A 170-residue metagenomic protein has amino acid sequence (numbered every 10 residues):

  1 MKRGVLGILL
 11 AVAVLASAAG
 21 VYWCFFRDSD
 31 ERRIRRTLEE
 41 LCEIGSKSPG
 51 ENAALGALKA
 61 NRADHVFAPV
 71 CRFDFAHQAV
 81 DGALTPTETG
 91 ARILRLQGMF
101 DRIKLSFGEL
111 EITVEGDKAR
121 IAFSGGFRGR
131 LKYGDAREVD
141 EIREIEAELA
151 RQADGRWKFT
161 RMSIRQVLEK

Functional and structural regions predicted by a protein language model:
M1-A13: N-terminal Sec-pathway targeting helices
L10-N61, H65: Short, low-complexity N-terminal intrinsically disordered segments enriched in polar/charged residues
W23, R27, G116-A122, D135-K170: Short beta-strand edge/turn micro-motifs at domain boundaries
L38, H77-A79, E109-E111, F123-F127 (+1 more regions): A mature extracytoplasmic/lumenal domain signature
E39, E43-S46, A68, R72 (+2 more regions): Sec-exported extracytoplasmic/periplasmic mature domains
C42, N61-V80: Short, solvent-exposed secondary-structure junction/capping segments
A68, L105-E109, F159: Hydrophobic residues on conserved beta-strands that form the core of alpha/beta folds
E88-G134: Surface-exposed, charged secondary-structure patches
